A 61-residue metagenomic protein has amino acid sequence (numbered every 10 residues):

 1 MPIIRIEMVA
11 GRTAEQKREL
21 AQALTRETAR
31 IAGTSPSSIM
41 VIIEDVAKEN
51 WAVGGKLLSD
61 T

Functional and structural regions predicted by a protein language model:
P2-T61: A domain-level signal for the structural core that forms small-molecule/cofactor-binding pockets and catalytic centers
